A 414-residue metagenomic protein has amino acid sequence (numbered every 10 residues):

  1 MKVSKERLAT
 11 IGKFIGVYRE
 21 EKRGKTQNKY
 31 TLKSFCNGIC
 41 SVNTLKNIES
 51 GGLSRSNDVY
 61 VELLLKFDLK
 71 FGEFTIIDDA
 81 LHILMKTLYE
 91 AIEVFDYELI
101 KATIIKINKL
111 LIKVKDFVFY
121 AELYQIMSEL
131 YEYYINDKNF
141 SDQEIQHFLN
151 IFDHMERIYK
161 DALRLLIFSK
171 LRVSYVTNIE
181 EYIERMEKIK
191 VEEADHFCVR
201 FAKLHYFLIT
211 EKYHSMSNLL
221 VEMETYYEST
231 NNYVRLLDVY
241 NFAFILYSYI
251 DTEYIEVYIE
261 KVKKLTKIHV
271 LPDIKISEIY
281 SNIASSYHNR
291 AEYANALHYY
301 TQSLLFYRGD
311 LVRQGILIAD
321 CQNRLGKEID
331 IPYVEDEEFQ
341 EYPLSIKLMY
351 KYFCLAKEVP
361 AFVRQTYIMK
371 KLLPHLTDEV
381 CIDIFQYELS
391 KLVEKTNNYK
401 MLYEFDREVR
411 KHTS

Functional and structural regions predicted by a protein language model:
M1-T26: A short, Lys/Arg-rich alpha-helix, primarily the initiator
K2-E6, F71-I83, L376: TPR-adjacent "capping" and linker segments in tetratricopeptide-repeat scaffold/adaptor proteins
V17, T31-S34, D58, E62: Alpha-helical residues within helix-turn-helix
R19, I48-E49, V59, F67: DNA major-groove recognition helix of helix-turn-helix
R23-N47: Short alpha-helical DNA-recognition segment
S56-F74: DNA major-groove recognition helix of helix-turn-helix/homeodomain DNA-binding modules
L81-I135: Helix-turn-helix/homeodomain-like alpha-helical modules used for DNA recognition and transcription-factor dimerization
Q125-K411: Extended amphipathic alpha-helical coiled-coil/heptad-repeat regions
